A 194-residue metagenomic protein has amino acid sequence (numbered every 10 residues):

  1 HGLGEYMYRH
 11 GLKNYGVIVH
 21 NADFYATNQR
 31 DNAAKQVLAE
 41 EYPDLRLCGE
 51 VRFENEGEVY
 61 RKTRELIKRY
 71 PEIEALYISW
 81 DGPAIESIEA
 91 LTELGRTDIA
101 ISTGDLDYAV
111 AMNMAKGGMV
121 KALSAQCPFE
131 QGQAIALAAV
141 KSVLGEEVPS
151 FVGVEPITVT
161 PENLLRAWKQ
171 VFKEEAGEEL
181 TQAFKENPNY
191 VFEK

Functional and structural regions predicted by a protein language model:
H1-Y15, V59-Y60, L106-A111, C127-L144: Hydrophobic alpha-helical segments within soluble ligand-binding/sensing domains
H1-Y6, V17-N21, E50, G117-F129: Short beta-strand elements at the ligand-binding edges of bilobed clamshell
G2-L3, Y25-R46, K62, E86 (+1 more regions): Short, solvent-exposed amphipathic alpha-helices that sit in or adjacent to ligand/effector-binding or catalytic
H10-Y15, E40-R46, P71-A75, R96-A100 (+1 more regions): Loop/turn elements at helix/coil->beta-strand transitions in domains of secreted/extracellular proteins
N14-V17, K35-G57: Short beta-strand elements in bilobed, periplasmic/extracellular small-molecule ligand-binding domains
I18, L38, Q131-K194: Hinge/cleft segment of the Venus flytrap/periplasmic-binding protein
I18-Q29, I78-D81: Extracytoplasmic "Venus flytrap"
A34, R52-M114: Hydrophobic alpha-helical
